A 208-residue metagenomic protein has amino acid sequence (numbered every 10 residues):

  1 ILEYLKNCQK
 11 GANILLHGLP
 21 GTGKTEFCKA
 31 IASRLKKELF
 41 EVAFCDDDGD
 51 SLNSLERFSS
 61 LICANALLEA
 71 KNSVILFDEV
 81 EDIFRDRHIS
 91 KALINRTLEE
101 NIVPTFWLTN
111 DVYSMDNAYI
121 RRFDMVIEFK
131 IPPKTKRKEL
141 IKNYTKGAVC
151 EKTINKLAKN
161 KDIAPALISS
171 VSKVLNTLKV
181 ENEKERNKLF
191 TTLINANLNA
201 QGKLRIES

Functional and structural regions predicted by a protein language model:
I1-R87, K91-S208: AAA+ P-loop ATPase motor domain of ring mechanoenzymes
